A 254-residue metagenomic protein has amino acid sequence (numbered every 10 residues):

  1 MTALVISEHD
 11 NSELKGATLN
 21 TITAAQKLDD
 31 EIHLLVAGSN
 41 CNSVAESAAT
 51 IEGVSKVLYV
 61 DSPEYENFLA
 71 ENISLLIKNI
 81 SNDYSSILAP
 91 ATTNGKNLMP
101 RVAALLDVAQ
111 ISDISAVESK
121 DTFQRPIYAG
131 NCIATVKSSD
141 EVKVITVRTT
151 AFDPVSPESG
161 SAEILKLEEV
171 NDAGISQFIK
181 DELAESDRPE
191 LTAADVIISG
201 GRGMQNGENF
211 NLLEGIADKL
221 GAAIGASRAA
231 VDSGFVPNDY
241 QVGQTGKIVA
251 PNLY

Functional and structural regions predicted by a protein language model:
M1-Y254: N-terminal glycine-rich FAD/FM-binding segment characteristic of electron-transfer flavoproteins
